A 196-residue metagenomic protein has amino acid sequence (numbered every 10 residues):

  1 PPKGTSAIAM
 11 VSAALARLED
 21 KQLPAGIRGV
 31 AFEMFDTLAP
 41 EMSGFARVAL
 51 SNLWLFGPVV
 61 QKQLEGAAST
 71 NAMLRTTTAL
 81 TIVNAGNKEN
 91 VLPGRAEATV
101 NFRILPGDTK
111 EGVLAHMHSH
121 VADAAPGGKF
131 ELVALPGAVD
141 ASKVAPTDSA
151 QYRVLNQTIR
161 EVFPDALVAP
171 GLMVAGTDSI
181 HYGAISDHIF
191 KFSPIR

Functional and structural regions predicted by a protein language model:
P1-R196: Metal-dependent amide/peptide-bond hydrolase catalytic core, centered on the "pita-bread" metallohydrolase fold
